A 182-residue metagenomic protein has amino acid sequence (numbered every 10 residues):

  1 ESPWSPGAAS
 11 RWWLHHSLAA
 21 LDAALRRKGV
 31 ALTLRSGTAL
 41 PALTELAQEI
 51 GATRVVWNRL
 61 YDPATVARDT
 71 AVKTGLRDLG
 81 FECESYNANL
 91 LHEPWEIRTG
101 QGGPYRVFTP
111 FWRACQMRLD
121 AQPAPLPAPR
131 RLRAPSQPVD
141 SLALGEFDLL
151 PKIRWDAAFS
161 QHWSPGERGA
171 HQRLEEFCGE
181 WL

Functional and structural regions predicted by a protein language model:
E1-P123: Trp/Phe/Arg-rich N-terminal binding region typifying the photolyase-homology
G103-L182: Glycine/tryptophan-enriched, flexible segments
